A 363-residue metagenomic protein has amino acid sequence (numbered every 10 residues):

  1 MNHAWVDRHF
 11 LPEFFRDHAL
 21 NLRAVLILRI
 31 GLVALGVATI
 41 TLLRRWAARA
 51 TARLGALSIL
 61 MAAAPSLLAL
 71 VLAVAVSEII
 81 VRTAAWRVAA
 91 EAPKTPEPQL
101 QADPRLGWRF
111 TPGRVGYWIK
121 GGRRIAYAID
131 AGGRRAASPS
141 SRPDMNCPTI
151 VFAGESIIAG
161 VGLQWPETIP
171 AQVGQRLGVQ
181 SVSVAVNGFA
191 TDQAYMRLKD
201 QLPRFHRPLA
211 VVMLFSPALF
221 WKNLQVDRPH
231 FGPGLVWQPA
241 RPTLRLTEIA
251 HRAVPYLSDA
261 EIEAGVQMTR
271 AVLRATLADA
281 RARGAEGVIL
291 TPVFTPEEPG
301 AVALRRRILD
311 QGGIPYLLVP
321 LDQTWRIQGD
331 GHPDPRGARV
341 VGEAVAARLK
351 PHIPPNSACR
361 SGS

Functional and structural regions predicted by a protein language model:
M1-R45: Membrane-embedded alpha-helical segments of integral membrane proteins
N2-H9, L214-L309, I314, L318-D330 (+2 more regions): Serine-dependent acyl-ester chemistry module
I30-L67: Cytosolic-side transmembrane helix boundary signature
A62-V88: Transmembrane alpha-helices and immediately adjacent membrane-cytoplasm interface residues in multi-pass integral
A84-V179, D322-R326: Membrane/wall-proximal cationic-aromatic binding patches
A159-G234: Conserved SGNH/GDSL esterase-like catalytic core that processes O-acyl groups on lipids and polysaccharides
T191, Y195, V266, R270 (+1 more regions): Short, amphipathic alpha-helical "lid/cap" segments that border enzyme active or binding sites
G329-S363: Histidine-centered active-site loop/cap adjacent to the catalytic His in serine esterases/O-acetyl transfer systems
